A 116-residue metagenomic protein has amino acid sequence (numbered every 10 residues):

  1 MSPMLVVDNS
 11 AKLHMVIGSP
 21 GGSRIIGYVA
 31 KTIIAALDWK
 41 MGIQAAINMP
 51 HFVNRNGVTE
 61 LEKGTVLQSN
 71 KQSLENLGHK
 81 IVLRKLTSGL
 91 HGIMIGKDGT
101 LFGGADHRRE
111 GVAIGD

Functional and structural regions predicted by a protein language model:
M1-R84: Proteins synthesized as precursors that undergo proteolytic processing into mature forms
V66-D116: Cofactor-centric catalytic regions
